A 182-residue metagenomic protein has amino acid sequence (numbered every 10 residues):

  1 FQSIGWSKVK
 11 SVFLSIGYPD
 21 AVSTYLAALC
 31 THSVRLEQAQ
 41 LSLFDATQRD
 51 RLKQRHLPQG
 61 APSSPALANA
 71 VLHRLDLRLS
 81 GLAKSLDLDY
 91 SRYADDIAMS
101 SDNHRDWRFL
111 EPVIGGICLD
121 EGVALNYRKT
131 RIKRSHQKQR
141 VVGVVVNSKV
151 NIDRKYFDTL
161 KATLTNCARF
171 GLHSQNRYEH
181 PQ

Functional and structural regions predicted by a protein language model:
F1-A94, A98-R134, L172-Q182: Conserved polymerase palm-domain catalytic core
K133-V141: Flexible glycine/acidic-rich beta-alpha junction loops that bind and position SAM and/or redox cofactors in anaerobic
R140-Q182: Active-site and adjacent loop segments of nucleotide-processing enzymes that use two-metal-ion phosphate chemistry
